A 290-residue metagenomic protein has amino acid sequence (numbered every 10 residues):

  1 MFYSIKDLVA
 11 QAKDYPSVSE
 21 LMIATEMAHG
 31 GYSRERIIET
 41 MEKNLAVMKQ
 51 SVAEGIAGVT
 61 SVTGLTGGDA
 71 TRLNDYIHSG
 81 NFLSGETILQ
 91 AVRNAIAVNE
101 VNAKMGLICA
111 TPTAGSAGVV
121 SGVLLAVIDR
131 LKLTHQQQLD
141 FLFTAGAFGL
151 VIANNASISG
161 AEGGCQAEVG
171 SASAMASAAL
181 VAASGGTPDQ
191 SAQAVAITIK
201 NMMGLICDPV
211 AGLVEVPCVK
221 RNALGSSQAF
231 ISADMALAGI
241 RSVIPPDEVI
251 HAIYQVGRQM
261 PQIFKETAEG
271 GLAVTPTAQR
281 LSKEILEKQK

Functional and structural regions predicted by a protein language model:
M1-G106, R130, G239, P246-K290: Generic N-terminal targeting/processing segments that precede catalytic cores or assembly contacts
F82, T111-A114, Q136, G160-E168 (+2 more regions): Alpha-helix capping and helix-loop boundary segments enriched in small/acidic/polar residues
L83, P112-A117, D129, V151: Glycine- and small hydrophobic-enriched segments that form the cores of compact globular domains
G85-N102, Q137-A156, N201-P209, I244 (+2 more regions): Acidic-glycine-rich active-site phosphate/pyrophosphate-binding loop
E100-L125, C165-S173: Glycine/serine-rich anion-binding loops at beta->alpha junctions that coordinate negatively charged ligand groups
S121-K132, L180-G185: Alpha-helical support elements that line or immediately flank enzyme active sites and cofactor-binding pockets
G146-M175, A179, M202-Q228: A structural-propensity feature for long, helix-poor, extended segments
A182-K290: Functionally critical mobile loop/hinge segments
